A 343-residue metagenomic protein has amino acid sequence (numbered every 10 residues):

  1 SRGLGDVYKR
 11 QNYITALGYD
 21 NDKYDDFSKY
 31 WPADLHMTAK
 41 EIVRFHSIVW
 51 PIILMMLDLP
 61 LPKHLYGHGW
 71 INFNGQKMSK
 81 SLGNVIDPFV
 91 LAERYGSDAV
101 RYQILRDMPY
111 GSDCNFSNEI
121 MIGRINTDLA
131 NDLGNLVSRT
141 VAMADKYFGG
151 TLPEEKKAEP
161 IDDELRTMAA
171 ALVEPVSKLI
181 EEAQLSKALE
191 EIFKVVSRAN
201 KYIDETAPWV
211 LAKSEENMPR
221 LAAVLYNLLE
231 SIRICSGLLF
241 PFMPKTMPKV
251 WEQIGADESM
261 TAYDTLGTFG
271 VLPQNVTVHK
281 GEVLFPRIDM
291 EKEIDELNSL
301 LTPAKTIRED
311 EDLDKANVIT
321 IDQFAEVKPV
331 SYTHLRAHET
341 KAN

Functional and structural regions predicted by a protein language model:
G3-V7, Q11, T333-T340: Conserved small/polar residues in nucleotide/adenosyl-binding loops
D6, M37-I42, K80, L91-A92 (+7 more regions): Secondary-structure capping and boundary motifs in well-ordered enzyme cores
I14-Y19, W50-M56: Short active-site loop/helix that positions an aromatic residue
L17-D26, V137-V176, V196-N217: Conserved, charged catalytic cores of large soluble enzymes
H46, G96, T333: Conserved adenylation A10 loop of the ANL superfamily
W70-P160, A256-K292: Catalytic adenosine-cofactor/nucleotide-binding cores of aminoacyl-tRNA synthetases and other
D113-N118, A170-K178: Short, charged/polar, low-complexity loop and linker segments that flank or interrupt alpha-helical bundles
K178, F193-S331, L335-E339, N343: Basic, alpha-helical terminal appendages of large translation-related enzymes
